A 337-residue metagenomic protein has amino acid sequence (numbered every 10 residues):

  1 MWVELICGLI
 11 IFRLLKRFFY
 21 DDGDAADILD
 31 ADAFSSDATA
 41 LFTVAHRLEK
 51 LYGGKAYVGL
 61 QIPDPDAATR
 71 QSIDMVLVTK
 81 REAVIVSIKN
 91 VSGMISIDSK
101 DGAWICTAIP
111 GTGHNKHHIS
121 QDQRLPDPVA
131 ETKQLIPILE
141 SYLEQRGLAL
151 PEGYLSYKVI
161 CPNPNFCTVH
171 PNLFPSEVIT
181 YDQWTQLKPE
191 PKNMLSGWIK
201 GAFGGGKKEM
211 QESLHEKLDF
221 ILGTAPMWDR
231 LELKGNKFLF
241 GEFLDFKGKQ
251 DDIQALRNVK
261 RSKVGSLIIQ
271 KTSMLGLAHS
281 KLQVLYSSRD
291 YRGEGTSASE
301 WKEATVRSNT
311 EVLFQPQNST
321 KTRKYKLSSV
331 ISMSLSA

Functional and structural regions predicted by a protein language model:
M1-Q71, V78, E82, I97 (+1 more regions): Surface-exposed interaction regions that form or flank ligand-binding interfaces
I88-G102: Short beta-strand-loop-alpha-helix junction that forms the active-site gateway of nucleic-acid-processing nucleases
